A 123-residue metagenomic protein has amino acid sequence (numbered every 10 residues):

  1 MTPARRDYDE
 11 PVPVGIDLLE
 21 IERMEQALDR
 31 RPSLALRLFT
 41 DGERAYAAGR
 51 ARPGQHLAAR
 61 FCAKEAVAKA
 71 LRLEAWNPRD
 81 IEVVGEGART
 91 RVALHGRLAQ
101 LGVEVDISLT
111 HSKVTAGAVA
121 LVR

Functional and structural regions predicted by a protein language model:
M1-R123: Core catalytic alpha/beta fold that binds nucleotide/phospho-ligands
